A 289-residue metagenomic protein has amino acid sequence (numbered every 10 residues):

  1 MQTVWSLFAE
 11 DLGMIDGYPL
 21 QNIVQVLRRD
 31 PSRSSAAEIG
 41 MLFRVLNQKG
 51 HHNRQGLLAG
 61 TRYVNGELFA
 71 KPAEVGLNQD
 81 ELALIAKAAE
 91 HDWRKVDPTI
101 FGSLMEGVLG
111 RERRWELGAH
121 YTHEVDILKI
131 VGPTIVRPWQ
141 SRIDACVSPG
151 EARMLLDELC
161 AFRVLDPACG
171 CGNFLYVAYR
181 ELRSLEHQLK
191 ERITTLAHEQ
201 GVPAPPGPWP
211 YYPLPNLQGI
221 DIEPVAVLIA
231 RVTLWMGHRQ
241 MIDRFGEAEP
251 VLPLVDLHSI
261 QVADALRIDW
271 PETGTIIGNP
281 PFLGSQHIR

Functional and structural regions predicted by a protein language model:
M1-P138, I242-E247, L257-S259: Non-catalytic, mostly N-terminal accessory regions of nucleic-acid modification and defense proteins
A83, R113-R289: SAM-dependent methyltransferase catalytic region
